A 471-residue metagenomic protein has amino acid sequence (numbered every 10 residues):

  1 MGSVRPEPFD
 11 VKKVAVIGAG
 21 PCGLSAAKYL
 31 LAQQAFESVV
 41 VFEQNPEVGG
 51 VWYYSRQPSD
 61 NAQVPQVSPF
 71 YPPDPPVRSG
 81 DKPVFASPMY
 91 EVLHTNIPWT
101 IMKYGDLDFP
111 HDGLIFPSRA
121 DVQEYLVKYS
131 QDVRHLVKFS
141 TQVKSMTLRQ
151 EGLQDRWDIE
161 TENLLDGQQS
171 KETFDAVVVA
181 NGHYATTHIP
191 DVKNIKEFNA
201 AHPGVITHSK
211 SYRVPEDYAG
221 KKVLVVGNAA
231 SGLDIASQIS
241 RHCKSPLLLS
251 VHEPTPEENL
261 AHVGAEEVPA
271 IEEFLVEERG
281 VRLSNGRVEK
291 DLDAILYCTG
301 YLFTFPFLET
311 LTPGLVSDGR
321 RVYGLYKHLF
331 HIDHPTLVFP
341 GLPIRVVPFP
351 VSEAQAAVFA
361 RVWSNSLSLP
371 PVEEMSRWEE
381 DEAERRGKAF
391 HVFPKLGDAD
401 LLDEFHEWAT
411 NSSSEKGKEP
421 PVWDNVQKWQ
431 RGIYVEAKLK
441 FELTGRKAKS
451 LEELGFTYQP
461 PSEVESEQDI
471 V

Functional and structural regions predicted by a protein language model:
V11-V40, G232-S237: N-terminal Rossmann-like FAD-binding beta1-loop-alpha1 element of flavoenzymes
I17, E172-Y184, L224-V226, D291-G300: Short hydrophobic core segments
L31-P58, L248-T255: Glycine-rich FAD pyrophosphate-binding loop
Q44-K128, Y326-L329, L369, E374-V392: Glycine-rich active-site loop/strand segments that organize a redox cofactor
P110, S118-Y125, V133-H135, D155 (+4 more regions): Glycine-rich dinucleotide-binding loop and its adjacent helix/turn
K210-L248, F307, H328-S364: Rossmann-like dinucleotide/flavin-binding elements
S237-R320, V362-A409, S413-E419: A Rossmann-like FAD-binding core segment of flavoenzymes
V338-V471: C-terminal, flexible cofactor-proximal segment of oxidoreductases
